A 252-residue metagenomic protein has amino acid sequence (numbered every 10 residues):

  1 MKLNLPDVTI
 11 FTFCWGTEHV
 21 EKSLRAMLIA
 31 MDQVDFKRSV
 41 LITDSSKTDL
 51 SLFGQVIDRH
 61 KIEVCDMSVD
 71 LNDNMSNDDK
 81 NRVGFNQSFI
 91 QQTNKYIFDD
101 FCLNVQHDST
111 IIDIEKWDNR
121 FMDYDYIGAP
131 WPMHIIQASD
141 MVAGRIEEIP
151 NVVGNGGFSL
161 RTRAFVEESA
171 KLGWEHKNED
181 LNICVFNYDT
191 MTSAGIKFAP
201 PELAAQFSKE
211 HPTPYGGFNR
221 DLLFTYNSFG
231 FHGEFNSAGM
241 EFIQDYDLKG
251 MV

Functional and structural regions predicted by a protein language model:
M1-D79, Q92-F101: N-terminal anchoring/stem segment of glycosyltransferases
W15-K22, N81-F89, E175-N182: Soluble or luminal CAZymes and related metallo-dependent hydrolases
F36, D99, Y124, Y226-S228: Short, high-confidence coil segments that cap the C-terminus of an alpha-helix and link into the following beta-strand
S39, H107-D108, T162: Generic structural signal for small/hydrophobic residues in well-ordered secondary structure, especially within
S51-F53, D113-K116, A170: Short glycine-/acidic-enriched loop or helix-start segments at secondary-structure transitions that form or flank
F98-I112: Short beta-strand-to-loop acidic/aromatic patch adjacent to the donor-nucleotide binding site
S109-R145: Conserved donor-nucleotide/metal-binding helix-loop-beta segment in metal-dependent transferases, i.e., the alpha-helix
E148-V252: Catalytic core and acceptor-binding pocket of nucleotide-sugar-dependent glycosyltransferases
